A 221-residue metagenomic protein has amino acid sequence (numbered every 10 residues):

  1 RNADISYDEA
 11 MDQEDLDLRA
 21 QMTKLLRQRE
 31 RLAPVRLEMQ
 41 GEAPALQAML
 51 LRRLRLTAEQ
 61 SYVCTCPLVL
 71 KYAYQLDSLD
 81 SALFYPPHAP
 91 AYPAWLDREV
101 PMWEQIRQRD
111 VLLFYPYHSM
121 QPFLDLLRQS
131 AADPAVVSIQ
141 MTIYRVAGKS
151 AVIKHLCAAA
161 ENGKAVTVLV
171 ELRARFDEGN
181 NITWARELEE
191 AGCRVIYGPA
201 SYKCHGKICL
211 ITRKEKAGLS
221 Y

Functional and structural regions predicted by a protein language model:
R1-Y221: N-terminal localization/anchoring segments of enzymes in phospholipid and broader phosphate metabolism
